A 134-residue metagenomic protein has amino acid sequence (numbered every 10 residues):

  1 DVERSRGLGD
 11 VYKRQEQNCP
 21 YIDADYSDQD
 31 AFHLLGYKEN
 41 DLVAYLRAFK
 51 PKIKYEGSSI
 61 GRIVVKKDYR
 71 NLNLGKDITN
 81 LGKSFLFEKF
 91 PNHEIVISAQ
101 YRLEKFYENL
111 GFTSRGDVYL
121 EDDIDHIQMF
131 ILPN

Functional and structural regions predicted by a protein language model:
D1-L8, Y12: Single conserved hydrophobic/aromatic residue that forms the stacking wall/gate of nucleotide- or nucleobase-binding
D10-P20: Helix-loop element at the rim of GNAT/NAT acetyltransferase active sites that forms part of the acceptor-substrate
P20-L46: Conserved beta-hairpin
L35, D41-P51, G57-V64: Conserved beta-strand in the GNAT
P51-I60, R70, K89-H93, D123-H126: A conserved beta-turn-beta hairpin within the catalytic core of GNAT-like acetyltransferases that forms part
V65, N71-S84: Conserved acetyl-CoA-binding loop-helix of GNAT-fold acetyltransferases
T79, L86-Q100: Conserved GNAT acetyl-CoA-binding A-motif
V96-S98, E108, T113-Q128: Conserved catalytic-core motifs of GNAT/GCN5-like acyltransferases
